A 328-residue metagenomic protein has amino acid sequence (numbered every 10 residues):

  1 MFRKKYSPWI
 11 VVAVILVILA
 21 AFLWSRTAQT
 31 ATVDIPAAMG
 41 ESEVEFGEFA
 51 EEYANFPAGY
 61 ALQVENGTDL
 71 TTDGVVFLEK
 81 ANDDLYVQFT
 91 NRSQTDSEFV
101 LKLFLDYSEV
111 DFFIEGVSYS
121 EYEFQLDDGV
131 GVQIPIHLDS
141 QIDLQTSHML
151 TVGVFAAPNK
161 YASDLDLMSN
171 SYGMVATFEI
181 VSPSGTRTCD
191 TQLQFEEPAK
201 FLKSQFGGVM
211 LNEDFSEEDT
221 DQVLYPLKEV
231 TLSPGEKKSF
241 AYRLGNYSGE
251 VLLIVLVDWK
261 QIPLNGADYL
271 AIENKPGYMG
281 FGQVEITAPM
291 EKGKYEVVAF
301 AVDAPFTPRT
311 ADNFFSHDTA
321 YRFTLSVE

Functional and structural regions predicted by a protein language model:
M1-L16: N-terminal Sec-pathway targeting helices
I18-Q63, G173-N212: A eukaryote-biased signal for short, well-structured alpha-helical docking elements
P57-N82, S216-P234: Beta-sheet-dominated interaction scaffolds and their linkers
D84-R92, S239-G245: Short edge beta-strand/loop segments characteristic of extracellular beta-sandwich folds
S93-V110, L244-Q261: Short acidic, flexible loop segments centered on an aromatic residue
E115-D143, A267-V284: Intrinsically disordered, low-complexity Pro/Gly/Ser/Thr-rich segments with frequent PxxP/GP/PP motifs and embedded
Q141-T151, M290-V298: Short glycine/proline/serine/threonine-rich loop/turn segments at secondary-structure transition edges
Y161-G207, P305-E328: Short beta-strand elements
